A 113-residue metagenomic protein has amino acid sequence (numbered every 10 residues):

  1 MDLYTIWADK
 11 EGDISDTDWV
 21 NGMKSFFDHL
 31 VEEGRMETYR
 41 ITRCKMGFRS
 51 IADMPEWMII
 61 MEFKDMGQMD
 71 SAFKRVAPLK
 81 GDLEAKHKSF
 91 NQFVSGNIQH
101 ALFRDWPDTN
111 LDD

Functional and structural regions predicted by a protein language model:
M1-D2, S50-D53: Short, flexible turn/loop "capping" segments at secondary-structure junctions
M1-K10: Active-site-flanking beta-strand signature of metal-NTP-handling nucleotidyl enzymes and homologous cyclase-like
T5-I6, W19, M23, I59 (+1 more regions): Hydrophobic pocket/interface hotspot
D13-W19, G67-A72: Short, conserved charged micro-motifs
I14-I41: Short amphipathic alpha-helical segments
H29-T38, A52-M54, I60-R104: An amphipathic, aromatic/His-enriched active-site/gating alpha helix that lines ligand/cofactor pockets
T42-F48: Short, solvent-exposed loop/turn elements at beta->coil junctions and helix N-caps that rim active or binding pockets
W106-D113: Short, charged interaction patches at domain edges and termini
